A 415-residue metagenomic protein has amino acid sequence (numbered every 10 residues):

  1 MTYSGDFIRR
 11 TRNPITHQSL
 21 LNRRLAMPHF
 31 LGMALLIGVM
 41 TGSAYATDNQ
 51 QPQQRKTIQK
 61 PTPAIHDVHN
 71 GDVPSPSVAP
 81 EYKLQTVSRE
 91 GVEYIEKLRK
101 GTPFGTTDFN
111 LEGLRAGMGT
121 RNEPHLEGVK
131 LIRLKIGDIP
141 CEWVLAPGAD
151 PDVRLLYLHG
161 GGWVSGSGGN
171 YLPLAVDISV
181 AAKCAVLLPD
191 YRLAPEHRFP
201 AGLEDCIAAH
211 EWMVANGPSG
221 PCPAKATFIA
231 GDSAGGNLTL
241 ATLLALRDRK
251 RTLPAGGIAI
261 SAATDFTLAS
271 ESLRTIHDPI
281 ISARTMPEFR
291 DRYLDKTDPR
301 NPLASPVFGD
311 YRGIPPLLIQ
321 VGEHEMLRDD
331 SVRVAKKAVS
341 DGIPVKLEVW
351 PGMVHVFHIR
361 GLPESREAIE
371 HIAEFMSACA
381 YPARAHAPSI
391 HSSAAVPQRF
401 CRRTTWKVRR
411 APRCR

Functional and structural regions predicted by a protein language model:
T47-V144, R384-S389: A glycine/proline-hinged amphipathic helix-loop "lid/cap" segment that gates access to hydrophobic ligand pockets
G169-L187: Short amphipathic alpha-helix adjacent to the substrate-entry channel of hydrolases
H197-G217: Alpha/beta-hydrolase active-site loop
V214-F228, R249: Gly/Ser-rich "nucleophile elbow"/oxyanion-hole loop immediately N-terminal to the catalytic nucleophile in hydrolases
L244-T297, G313: Hydrolase active-site cap/lid region
I319-V321: Short beta-strand/loop motif that positions the catalytic acidic residue of the alpha/beta-hydrolase fold
M353-P363: Catalytic histidine-centered segment of alpha/beta-hydrolase-like enzymes
L362-I390: Catalytic active-site module of serine/aspartate enzymes centered on a nucleophile-bearing elbow/loop
